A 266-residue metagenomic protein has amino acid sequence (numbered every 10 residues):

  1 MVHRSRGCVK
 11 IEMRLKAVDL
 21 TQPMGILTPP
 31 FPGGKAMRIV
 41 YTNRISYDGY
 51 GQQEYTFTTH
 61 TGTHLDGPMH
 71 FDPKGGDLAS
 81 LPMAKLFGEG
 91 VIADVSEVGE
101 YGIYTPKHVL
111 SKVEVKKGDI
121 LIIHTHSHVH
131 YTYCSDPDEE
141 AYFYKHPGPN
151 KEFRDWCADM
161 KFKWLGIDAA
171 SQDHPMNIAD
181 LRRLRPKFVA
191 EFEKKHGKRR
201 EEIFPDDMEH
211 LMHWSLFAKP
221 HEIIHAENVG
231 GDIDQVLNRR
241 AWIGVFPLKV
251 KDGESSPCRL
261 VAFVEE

Functional and structural regions predicted by a protein language model:
H3-E266: Active-/binding-site microenvironments in catalytic and ligand-binding cores
